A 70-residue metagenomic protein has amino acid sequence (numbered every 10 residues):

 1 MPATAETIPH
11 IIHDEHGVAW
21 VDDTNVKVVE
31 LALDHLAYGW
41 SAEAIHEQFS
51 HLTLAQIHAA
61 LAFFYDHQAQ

Functional and structural regions predicted by a protein language model:
T4-V21: Short, Lys/Arg-enriched N-terminal segment that forms or immediately precedes the first helix of a structured domain
T24: Primarily a LysM-type cell-wall glycan-binding module
K27-Q70: Long, charge-rich, low-complexity alpha-helical segments
